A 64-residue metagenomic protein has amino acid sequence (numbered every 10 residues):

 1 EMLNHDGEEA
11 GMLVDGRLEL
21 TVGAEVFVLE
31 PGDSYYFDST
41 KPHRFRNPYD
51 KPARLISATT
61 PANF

Functional and structural regions predicted by a protein language model:
E1-H5, R46-P48: Short histidine-centered beta-strand/loop micro-motifs that create catalytic or ligand/metal-coordination sites
L3-L20: Short, conserved beta-strand element in jelly-roll/cupin
G11, F27, I56: Residues that recognize and position ribonucleotide moieties
G23-D38: Short acidic-glycine-tyrosine-enriched beta hairpin
E30, S39-F64: Ligand-binding loop in jelly-roll beta-barrel domains
